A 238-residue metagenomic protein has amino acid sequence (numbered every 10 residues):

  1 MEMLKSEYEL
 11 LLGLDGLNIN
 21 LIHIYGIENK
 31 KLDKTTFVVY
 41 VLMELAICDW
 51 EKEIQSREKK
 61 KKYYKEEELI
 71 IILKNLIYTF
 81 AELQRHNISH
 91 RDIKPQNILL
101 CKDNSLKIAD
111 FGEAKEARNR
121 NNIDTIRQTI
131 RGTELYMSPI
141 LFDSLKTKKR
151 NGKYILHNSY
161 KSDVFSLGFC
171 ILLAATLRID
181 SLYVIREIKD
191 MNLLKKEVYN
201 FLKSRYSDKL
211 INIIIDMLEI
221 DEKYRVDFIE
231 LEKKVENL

Functional and structural regions predicted by a protein language model:
M1-L17: The N-lobe alphaC helix and its flanking beta3-alphaC-beta4 segment of protein kinase-like domains, centered on
H23-V39: Short beta-strand micro-motifs within the conserved protein kinase catalytic domain, predominantly in the N-lobe
T35-D49: Conserved short submotifs of the Hanks-type protein kinase catalytic core that shape the nucleotide-binding pocket
I72-L73: Activation segment signature within eukaryotic-like protein kinase domains
Q84-C101: Catalytic-loop of the protein kinase fold
C101-Y136, S144: Activation segment/activation loop of eukaryotic-type protein kinase catalytic domains
S144-L202: Conserved C-lobe activation region of Hanks-type protein kinase-like domains
L218-E230: A conserved short helix/loop substructure at the end of the activation segment of eukaryotic-like protein kinase domains
